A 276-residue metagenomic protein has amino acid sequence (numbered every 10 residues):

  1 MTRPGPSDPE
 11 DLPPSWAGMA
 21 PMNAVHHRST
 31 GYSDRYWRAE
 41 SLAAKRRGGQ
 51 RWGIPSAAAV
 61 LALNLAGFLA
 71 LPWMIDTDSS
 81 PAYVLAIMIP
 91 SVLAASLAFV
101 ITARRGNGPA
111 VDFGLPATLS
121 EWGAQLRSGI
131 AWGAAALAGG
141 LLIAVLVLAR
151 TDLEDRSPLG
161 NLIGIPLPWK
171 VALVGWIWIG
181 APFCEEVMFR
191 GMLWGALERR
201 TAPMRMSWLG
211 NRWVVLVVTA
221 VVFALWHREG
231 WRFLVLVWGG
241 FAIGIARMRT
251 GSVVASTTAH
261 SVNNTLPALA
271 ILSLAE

Functional and structural regions predicted by a protein language model:
M1-Q125, L141, V145, I179 (+1 more regions): N-terminal, membrane-interfacial amphipathic/helix-forming hydrophobic leader that caps and precedes the first
P13, M19, V25, S29 (+13 more regions): Intrinsically disordered regions, especially transient/low-confidence alpha-helical propensity segments and coil-helix
G49-A57, S80-M88, E121-G129, W169-V174 (+3 more regions): Residue-level signature of transmembrane alpha-helical entry/exit and packing/kink sites in multi-pass membrane
A57, L61, L65, M88 (+8 more regions): Alpha-helical transmembrane spans of integral membrane proteins, capturing the lipid-embedded, hydrophobic core of TM
I75-A86, A110-A181, R199, P203-M204: Juxtamembrane helix-loop-helix connectors linking adjacent transmembrane helices in multi-pass membrane enzymes
V100-A103, V111-D112, L119, A134 (+6 more regions): Basic, gly/Ser/Thr/Pro-rich low-complexity segments located predominantly at protein N termini
I165-E276: Transmembrane helix-loop-helix hairpins at the membrane interface of multi-pass integral membrane proteins
